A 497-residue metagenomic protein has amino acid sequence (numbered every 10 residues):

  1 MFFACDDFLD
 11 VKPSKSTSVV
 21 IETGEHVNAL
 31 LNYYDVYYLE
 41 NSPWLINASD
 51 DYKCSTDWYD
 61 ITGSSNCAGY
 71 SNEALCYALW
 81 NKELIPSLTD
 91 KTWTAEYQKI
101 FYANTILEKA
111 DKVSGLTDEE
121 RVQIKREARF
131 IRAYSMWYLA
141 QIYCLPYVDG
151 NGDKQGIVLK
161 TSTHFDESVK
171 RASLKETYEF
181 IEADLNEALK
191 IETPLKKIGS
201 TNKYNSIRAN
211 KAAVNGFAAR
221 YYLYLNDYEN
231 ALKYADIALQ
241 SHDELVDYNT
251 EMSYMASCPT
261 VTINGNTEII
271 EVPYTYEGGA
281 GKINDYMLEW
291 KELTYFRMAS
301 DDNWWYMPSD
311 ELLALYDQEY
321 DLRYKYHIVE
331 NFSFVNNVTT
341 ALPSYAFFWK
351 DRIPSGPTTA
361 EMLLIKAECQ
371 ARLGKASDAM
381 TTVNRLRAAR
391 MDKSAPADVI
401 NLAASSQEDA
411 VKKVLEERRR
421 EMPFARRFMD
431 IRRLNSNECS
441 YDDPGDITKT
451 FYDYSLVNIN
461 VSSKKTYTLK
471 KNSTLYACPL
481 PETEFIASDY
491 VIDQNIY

Functional and structural regions predicted by a protein language model:
C5-S55, T483-Y497: Acidic, glycine-rich segments characteristic of secretory precursors and extracytoplasmic regions
S42-W44, R208, N226, L232-A360 (+10 more regions): Hydrophobic-face positions in mid-chain alpha helices that act as interaction patches
G69-Y143, A172, K190-T193, W349-P354 (+1 more regions): Conserved, well-structured interaction surfaces
I100-A103, Y178, L185, A235 (+2 more regions): Inward-facing hydrophobic residues that define packing positions of alpha-helical scaffold repeats
